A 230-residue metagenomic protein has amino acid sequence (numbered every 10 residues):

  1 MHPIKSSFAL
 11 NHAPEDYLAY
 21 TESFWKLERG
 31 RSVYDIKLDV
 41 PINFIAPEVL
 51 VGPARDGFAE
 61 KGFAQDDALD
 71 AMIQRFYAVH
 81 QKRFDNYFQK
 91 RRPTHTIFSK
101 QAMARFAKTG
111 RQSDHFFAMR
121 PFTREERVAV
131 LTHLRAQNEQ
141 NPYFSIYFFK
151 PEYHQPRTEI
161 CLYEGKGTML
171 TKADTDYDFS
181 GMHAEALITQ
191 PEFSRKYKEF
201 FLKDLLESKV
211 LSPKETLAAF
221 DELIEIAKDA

Functional and structural regions predicted by a protein language model:
M1: Basic, Lys/Arg-rich alpha-helical nucleic-acid-recognition elements, primarily the DNA-binding modules of transcription
K5-K228: Hydrophobic protein-protein interaction segments
